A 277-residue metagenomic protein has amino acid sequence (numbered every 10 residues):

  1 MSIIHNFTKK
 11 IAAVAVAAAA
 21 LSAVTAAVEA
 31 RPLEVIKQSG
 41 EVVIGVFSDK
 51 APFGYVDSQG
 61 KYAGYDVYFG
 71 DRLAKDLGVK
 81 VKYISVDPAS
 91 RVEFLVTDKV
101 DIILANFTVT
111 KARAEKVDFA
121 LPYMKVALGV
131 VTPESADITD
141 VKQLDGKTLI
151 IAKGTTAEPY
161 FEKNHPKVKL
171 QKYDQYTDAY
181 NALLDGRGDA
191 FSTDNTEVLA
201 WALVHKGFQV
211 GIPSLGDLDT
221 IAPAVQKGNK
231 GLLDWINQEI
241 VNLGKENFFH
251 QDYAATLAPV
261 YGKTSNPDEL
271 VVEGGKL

Functional and structural regions predicted by a protein language model:
A30-N106: Extracytoplasmic small-molecule ligand-binding "clamshell" domains of the periplasmic binding protein/Venus flytrap
V43-P52, Y62-D76, T108, G129-Y176 (+2 more regions): Bilobed "Venus flytrap"/periplasmic-binding protein-like clamshell domains and structurally analogous long
Y68-D76, K142, K147-T148, T155 (+1 more regions): Extended ligand-binding regions for polar small-molecule ligands
D71, K75, K80-Q143, Q209 (+1 more regions): Acidic, polar ligand-binding/catalytic clefts
K82-E93, K153-T156, Q171-N181, D185 (+1 more regions): Short helix-initiation/N-cap motifs at beta->coil->alpha
E93, N106-E115, Y160-K163, L184-D185 (+1 more regions): A ligand-binding cleft/hinge motif common to bilobed small-molecule-binding domains
M124-T132, L199-I240, P259-L277: Periplasmic-binding protein-like
T156-Y173, V210-G211, I240-L277: Ligand-binding clefts/hinges and TM-proximal coupling segments of bilobed small-molecule sensing domains
